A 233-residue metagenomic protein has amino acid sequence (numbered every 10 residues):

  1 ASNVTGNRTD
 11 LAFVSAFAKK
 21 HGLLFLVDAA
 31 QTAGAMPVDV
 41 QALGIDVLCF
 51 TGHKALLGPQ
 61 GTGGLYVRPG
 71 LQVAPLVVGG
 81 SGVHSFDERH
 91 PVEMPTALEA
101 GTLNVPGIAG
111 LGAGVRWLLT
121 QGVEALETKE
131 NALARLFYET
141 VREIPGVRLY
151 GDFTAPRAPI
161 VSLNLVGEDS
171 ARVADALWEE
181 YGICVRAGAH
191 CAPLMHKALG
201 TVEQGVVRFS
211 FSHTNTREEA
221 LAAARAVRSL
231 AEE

Functional and structural regions predicted by a protein language model:
A1-E233: Pyridoxal 5′-phosphate
